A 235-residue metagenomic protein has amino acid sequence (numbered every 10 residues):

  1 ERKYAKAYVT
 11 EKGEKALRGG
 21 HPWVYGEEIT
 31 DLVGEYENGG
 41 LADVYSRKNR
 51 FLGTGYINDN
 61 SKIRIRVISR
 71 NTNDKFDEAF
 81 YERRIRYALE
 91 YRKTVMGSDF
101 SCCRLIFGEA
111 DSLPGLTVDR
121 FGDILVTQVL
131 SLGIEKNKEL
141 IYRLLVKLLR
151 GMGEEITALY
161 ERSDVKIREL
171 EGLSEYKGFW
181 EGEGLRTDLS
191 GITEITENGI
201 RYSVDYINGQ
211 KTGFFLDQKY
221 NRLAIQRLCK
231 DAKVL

Functional and structural regions predicted by a protein language model:
E1-G122: Non-catalytic accessory regions of SAM-dependent methyltransferases
G108-L113, T117-D119, E139-F214: Non-catalytic substrate-recognition/targeting regions of SAM-dependent transferases
G122-E135: A short interface-forming secondary-structure element
D123, Y202, N221: Conserved hydrophobic/aromatic pocket- or pore-lining residues that grip, position, or stack substrates in active sites
N221-R222, L235: Substrate-binding cleft of carbohydrate-active enzyme catalytic domains
C229-L235: Conserved class I S-adenosyl-L-methionine
